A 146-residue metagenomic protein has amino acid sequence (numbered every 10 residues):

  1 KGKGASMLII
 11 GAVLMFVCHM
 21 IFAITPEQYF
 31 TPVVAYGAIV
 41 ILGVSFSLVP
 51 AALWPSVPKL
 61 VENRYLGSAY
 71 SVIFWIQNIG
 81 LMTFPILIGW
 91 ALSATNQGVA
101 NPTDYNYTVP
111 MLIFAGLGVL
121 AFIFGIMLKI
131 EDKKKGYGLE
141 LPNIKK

Functional and structural regions predicted by a protein language model:
K1-K3, L92: Helix-to-loop junctions at the C-terminal end of transmembrane segments in multipass secondary transporters
G4-L53: C-terminal transmembrane helical hairpin of 12-TM major facilitator-type secondary transporters
M7, A69, P110-I113: Alpha-helical transmembrane segments of multi-pass secondary-active solute transporters
F22-P26, P85-Q97, K129, K133: Juxtamembrane/transmembrane-helix interface segments of polytopic membrane transporters
A23, Y107-K146: Multi-pass alpha-helical transporter architecture, strongest for 12-TM Major Facilitator/SLC carriers used
W54-L60: Intracellular helix-loop hinge segments at the cytoplasmic ends of transmembrane helices in 12-TM rocker-switch-type
N63-Q97: A late C-terminal transmembrane helix in Major Facilitator Superfamily
W90-G118: A membrane-interface helix-boundary motif in multi-pass transporters
